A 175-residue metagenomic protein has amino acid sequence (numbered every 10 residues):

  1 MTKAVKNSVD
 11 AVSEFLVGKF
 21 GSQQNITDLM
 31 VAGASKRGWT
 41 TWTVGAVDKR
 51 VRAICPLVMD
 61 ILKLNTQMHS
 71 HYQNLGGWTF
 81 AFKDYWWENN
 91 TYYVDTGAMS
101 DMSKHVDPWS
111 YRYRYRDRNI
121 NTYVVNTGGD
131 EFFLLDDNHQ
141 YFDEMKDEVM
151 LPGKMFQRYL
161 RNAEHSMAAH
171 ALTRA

Functional and structural regions predicted by a protein language model:
M1-G21: Alpha/beta-hydrolase active-site loop
F20-S35: Alpha/beta-hydrolase fold nucleophile elbow
I26, V51, E148-V149: Core-facing hydrophobic residues within beta-strands of well-ordered domains
V31, R37, T41-G45: Short helix immediately C-terminal to the catalytic nucleophile in hydrolase catalytic domains
V31-G33, L57, V125: Short beta-strand immediately N-terminal to the catalytic nucleophile in serine-hydrolase-like folds
T43-V94, P152-M155, L160-A168: Hydrolase active-site cap/lid region
G97-M155: Serine-hydrolase catalytic core
R174-A175: Surface beta-strand/loop "capping" patches
